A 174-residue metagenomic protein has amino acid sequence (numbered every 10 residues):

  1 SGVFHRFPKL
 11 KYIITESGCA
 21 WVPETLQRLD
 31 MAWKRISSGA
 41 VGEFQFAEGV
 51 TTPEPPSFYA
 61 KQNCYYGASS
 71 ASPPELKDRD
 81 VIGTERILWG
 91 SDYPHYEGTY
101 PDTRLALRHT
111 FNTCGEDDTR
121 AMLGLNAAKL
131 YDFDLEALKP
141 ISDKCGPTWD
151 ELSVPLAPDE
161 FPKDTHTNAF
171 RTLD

Functional and structural regions predicted by a protein language model:
G2, L10, A20-W21, Q45-F46 (+4 more regions): Mid-to-C-terminal alpha-helical segments outside catalytic/metal-binding sites
G2-S57, K61: Aromatic-lined glycan-binding groove of carbohydrate-active enzymes
F58, W89-G90: Short leucine-rich amphipathic alpha-helices used at interfaces
